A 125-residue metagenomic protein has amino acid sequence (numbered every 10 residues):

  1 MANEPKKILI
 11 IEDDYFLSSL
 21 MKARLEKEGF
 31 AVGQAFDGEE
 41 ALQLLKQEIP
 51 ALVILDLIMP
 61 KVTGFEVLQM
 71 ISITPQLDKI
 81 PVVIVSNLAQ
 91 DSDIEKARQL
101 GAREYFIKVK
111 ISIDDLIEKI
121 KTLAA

Functional and structural regions predicted by a protein language model:
E12: Conserved acidic carboxylate
S19-K27: Charged docking surfaces used in two-component/phosphorelay signaling
Q34-Q43, G64: Helix N-cap/capping motif at the beta->alpha junctions
Q43, F65-D78: Short amphipathic alpha-helix used as the core "switch/output" element in two-component signaling
E48-I54: Active-site beta3 strand of CheY-like receiver
D56, S86: Active-site residues of response regulator receiver
M59: Receiver (REC) domain active-site loop signature in two-component systems and cognate sites in sensor histidine kinases
